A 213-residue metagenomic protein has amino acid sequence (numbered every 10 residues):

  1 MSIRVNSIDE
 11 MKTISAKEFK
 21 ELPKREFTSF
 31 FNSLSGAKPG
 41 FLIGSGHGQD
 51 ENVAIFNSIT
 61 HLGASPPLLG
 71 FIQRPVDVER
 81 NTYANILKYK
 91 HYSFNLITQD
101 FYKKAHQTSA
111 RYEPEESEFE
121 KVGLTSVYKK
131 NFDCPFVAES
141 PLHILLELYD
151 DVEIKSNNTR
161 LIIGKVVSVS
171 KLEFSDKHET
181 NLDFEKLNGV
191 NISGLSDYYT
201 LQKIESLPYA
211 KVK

Functional and structural regions predicted by a protein language model:
S2-K213: Basic, polyanion-binding surface patches
